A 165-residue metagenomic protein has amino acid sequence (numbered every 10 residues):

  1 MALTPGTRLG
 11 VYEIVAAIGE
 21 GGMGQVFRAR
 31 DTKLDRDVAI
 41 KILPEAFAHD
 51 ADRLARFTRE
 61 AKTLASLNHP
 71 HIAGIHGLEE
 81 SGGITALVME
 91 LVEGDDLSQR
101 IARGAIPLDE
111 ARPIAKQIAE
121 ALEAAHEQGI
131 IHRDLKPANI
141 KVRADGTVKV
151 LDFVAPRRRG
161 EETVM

Functional and structural regions predicted by a protein language model:
M1-M165: Conserved ATP-binding/catalytic core of the eukaryotic-like protein kinase fold, especially serine/threonine kinases
